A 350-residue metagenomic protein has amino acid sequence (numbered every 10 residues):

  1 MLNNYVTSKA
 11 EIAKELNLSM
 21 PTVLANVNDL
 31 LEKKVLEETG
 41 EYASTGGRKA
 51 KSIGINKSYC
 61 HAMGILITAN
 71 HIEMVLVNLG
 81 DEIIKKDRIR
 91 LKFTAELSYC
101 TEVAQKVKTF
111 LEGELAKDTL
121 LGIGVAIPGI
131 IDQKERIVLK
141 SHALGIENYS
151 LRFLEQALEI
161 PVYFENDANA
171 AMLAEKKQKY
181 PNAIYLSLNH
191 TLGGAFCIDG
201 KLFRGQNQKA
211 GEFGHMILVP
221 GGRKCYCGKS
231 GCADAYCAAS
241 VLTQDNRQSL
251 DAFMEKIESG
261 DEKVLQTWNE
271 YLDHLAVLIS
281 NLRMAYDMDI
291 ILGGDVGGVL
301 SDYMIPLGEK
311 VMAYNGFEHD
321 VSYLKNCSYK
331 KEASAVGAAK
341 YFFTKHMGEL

Functional and structural regions predicted by a protein language model:
M1-K49, I53, G348-L350: Nucleotide/phosphate-binding catalytic cleft detector across ATP-hydrolyzing and phosphate-transferring enzymes
L2, Y163-Q178, D302-L350: Glycine-rich phosphate-binding/hydrolytic loop that grips phosphoryl groups
E38-A62, V162-Y185: Conserved phosphate-binding catalytic cores of ATP/NTP-utilizing and phosphoryl-transfer enzymes
G47-K86, Y185-I198: Gly/Thr-rich phosphate-binding beta-strand-loop-beta motif of the actin/hexokinase/Hsp70
I83, I137-V138, L202-F203: Hydrophobic "anchor" residues
K86-R88, R152-F153, E159-E258, E262: Glycine/GP-enriched mid-protein hinge/lid loop-to-helix segment characteristic of carbohydrate kinases
D87-N182, D302-Y314: Glycine-rich phosphate-binding loop and adjoining helix at the ATP-binding site of ATP-dependent phosphoryl-transfer
S98-A116, A233-Y236, T243-Y303, N326-S334: Adenine-nucleotide phosphate-binding core of ATP-dependent small-molecule kinases
